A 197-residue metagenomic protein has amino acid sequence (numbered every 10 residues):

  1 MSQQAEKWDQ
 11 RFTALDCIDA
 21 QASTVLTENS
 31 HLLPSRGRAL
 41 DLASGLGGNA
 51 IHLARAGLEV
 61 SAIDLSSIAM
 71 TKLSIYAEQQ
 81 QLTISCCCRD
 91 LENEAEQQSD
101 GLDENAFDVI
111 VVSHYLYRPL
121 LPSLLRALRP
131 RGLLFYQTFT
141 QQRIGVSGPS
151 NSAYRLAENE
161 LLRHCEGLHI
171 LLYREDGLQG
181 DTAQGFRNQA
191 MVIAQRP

Functional and structural regions predicted by a protein language model:
M1-P34: Conserved class I S-adenosyl-L-methionine
R36-G45: Conserved class I S-adenosyl-L-methionine
L46-L58: Conserved SAM-binding loop of SAM-dependent methyltransferases across substrates and taxa, primarily the Class I
E59-D64: Conserved SAM-binding motif I beta-strand of class I
S66-I68: Conserved SAM/SAH-binding beta-strand->alpha-helix loop
Q80-E94: Conserved SAM-binding strand-loop segment of SAM-dependent methyltransferases
Q97-D108: A short acidic, Gly/Pro-enriched loop at the edge of an enzyme's catalytic core that lines a small-molecule cofactor
G132-F139: Conserved beta-strand signature within the Rossmann-like core of class I S-adenosyl-L-methionine
